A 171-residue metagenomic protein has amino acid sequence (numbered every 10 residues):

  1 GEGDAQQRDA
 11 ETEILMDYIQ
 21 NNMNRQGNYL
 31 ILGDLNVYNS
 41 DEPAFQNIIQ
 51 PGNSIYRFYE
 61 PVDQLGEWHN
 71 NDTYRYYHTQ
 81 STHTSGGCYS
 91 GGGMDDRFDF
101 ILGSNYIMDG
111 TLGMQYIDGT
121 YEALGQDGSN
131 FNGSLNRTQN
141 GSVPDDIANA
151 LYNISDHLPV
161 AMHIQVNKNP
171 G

Functional and structural regions predicted by a protein language model:
G1-D17, N22-M23: Metal-dependent phosphoester/phosphodiester hydrolase catalytic core
G1-D4, N167-G171: Proteins with a high burden of low-complexity, intrinsically disordered sequence enriched in S/T/G/P/A and R, requiring
D17, N21-Y29, V37-P170: Metal-dependent phosphoester-hydrolase catalytic domains
G33: Short acidic/histidine-rich active-site segments
